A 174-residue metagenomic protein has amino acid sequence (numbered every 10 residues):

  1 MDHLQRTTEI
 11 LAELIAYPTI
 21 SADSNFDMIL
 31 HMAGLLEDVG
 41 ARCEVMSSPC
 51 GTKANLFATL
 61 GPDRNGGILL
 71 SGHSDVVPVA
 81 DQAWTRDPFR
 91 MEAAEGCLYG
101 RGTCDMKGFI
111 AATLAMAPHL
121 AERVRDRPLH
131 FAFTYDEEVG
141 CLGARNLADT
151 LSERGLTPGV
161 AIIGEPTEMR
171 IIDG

Functional and structural regions predicted by a protein language model:
M1-T103, L120-R125: Acidic/His- and Gly-rich active-site-bordering loop/insert found across diverse amide/peptide-bond hydrolases
E95-L98, G108-M116, A121-G174: Fold-level recognition of mixed alpha/beta catalytic cores in primary-metabolism enzymes, strongest
